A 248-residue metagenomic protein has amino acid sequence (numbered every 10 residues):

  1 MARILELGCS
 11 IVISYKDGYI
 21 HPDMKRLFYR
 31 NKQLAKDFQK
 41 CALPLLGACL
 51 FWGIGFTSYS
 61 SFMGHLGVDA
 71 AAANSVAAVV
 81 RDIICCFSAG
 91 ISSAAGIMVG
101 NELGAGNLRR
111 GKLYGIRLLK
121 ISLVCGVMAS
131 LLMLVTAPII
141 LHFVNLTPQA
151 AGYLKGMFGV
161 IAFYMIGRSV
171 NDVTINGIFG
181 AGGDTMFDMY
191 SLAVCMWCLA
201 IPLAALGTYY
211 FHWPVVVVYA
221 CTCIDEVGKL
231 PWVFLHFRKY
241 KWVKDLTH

Functional and structural regions predicted by a protein language model:
M1-L43, V99-M165, L206-H248: Short alpha-helical transmembrane segments in multi-pass integral membrane proteins
G8, L50-I54, I83, F87 (+5 more regions): Hydrophobic/aromatic residues within the transmembrane alpha-helices of Major Facilitator Superfamily
S10, G55, Y59, A95 (+5 more regions): Hydrophobic/aromatic residues in alpha-helical transmembrane segments
Q33-F62, G90, A94, L123-G126: Core transmembrane alpha-helical segments of multi-pass membrane transporters/permeases
L46, L50-I83, N101-E102, L141-P148 (+1 more regions): Helix-terminus/linker motif at the lipid-water interface of multi-pass membrane proteins
S60, A73-A137, S169-S191: Small-residue-rich hydrophobic transmembrane alpha-helices
V80-I84, P148-T174, V194: Alpha-helical transmembrane segments of multi-pass membrane proteins
I178, M186-C198, A205-W213, V217-A220: C-terminal structured "cap/appendage" subdomains that terminate the fold
